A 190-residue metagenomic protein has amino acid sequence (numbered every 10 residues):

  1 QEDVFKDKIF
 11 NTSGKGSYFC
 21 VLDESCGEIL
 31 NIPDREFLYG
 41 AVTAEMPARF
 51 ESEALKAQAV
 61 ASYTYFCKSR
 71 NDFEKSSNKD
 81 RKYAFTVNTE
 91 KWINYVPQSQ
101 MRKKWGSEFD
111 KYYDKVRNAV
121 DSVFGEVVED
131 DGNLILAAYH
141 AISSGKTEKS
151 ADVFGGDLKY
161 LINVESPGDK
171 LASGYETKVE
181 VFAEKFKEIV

Functional and structural regions predicted by a protein language model:
Q1-V190: Conserved, single-site charged/polar hotspot
